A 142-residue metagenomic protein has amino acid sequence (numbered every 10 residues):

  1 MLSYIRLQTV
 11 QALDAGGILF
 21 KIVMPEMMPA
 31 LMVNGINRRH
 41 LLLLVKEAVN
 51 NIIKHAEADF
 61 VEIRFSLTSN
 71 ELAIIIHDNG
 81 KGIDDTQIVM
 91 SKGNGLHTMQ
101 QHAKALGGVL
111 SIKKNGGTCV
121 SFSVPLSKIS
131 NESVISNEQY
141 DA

Functional and structural regions predicted by a protein language model:
M1-I18: Short beta-to-alpha transition helix within the HATPase_c
A12, I18-A30, L110-K113: Conserved transmitter core of two-component histidine kinases
I22-K46: Conserved short strand/loop->alpha-helix "switch" segment adjacent to the catalytic nucleotide/phosphoryl-transfer site
R38-V61: Conserved ATP-binding N-box helix of the HATPase_c
L67-I74: Short beta-strand-loop-beta element adjacent to the nucleotide/active-site pocket used for signaling
E71, G82, N115-S121: Glycine-rich nucleotide-binding loop
D78: Acidic ATP/Mg2+-coordinating residue in the GHKL
Q87-G116: ATP phosphate-binding glycine-rich loop and adjacent ATP-lid/helix-beta elements within ATP-binding kinase/ATPase
